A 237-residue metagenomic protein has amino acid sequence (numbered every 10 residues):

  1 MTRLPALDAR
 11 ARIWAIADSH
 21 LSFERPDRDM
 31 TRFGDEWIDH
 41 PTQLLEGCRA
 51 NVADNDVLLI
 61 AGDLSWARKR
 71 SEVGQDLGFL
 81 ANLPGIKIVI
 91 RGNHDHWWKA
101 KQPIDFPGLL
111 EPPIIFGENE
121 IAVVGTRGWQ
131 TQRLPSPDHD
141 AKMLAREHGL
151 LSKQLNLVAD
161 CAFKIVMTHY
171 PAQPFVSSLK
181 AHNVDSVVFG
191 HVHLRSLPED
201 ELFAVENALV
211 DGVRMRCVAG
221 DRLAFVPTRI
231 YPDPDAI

Functional and structural regions predicted by a protein language model:
M1-D35, D39, L45-G47, D54 (+3 more regions): Acidic, histidine-bearing metal-coordination/catalytic regions of metal-dependent phosphoesterases
R3-W14, L21-P26, I114-G128, F163 (+1 more regions): Beta-strand-turn-beta hairpins that frame and shape the catalytic cleft of phosphate-ester-processing enzymes
L7, R25-E118, V205, D211-V213: Core catalytic region of metal-dependent phosphoesterases/phosphodiesterases, especially metallo-beta-lactamase-like
I13-A17, L58-I60, V89, V166 (+1 more regions): Residue-level marker for buried hydrophobic side chains located in beta-strands that build the well-ordered beta-sheet
S19-L21, N51, N82, I88 (+2 more regions): Conserved catalytic scaffold of divalent metal-dependent phosphoesterases
L21, S65-W66, A172, L194: Short active-site segment of divalent metal-dependent hydrolases/proteases that encodes the spacing between
A53-V57, C161, N183: Short acidic/histidine-rich motifs immediately flanking catalytic phosphotransfer sites in two-component signaling
I88, N119-A122, P171-I237: Conserved beta-sheet core of the metallophosphoesterase superfamily
